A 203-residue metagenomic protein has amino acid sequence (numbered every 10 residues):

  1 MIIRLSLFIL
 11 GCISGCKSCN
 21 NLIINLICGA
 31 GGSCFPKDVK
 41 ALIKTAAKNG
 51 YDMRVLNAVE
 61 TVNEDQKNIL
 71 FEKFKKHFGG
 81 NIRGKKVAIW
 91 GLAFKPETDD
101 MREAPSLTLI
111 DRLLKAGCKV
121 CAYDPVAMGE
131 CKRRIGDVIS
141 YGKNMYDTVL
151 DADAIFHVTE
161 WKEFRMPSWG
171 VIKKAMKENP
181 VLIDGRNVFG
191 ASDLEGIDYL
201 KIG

Functional and structural regions predicted by a protein language model:
M1, F8-G203: Structural/interface elements that position substrates and couple domains in central-metabolism enzymes
